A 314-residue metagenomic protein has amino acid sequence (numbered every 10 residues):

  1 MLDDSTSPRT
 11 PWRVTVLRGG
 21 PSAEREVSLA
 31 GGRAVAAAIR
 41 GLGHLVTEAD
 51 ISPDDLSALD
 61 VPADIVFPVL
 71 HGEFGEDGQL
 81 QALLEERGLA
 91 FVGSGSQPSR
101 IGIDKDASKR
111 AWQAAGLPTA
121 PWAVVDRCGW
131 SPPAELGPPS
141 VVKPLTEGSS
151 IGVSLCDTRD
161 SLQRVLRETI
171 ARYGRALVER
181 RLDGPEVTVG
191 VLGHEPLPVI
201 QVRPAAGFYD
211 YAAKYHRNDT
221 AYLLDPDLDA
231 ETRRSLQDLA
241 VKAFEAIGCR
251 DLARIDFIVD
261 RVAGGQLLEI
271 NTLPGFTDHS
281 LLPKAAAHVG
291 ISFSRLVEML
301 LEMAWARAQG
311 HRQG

Functional and structural regions predicted by a protein language model:
M1-A114, D126-P132, M299, M303-G314: ATP-binding N-terminal substructure of ATP-dependent carboxylate-amine bond-forming enzymes
L2, W12, A114, D229-G314: ATP-dependent carboxylate activation and anion-phosphoryl transfer catalytic cores that bind Mg-ATP to form
S28, A120-W122, S140-V165, E186: Glycine-rich phosphate-binding loop of ATP-grasp-fold ATP-dependent ligases
V46, A90-F91, T119, S140 (+1 more regions): Hydrophobic beta-strand scaffold residues
T47-P53, A176-R180, R250-V262: A short glycine-rich, hydrophobically flanked beta-strand micro-motif that places a catalytic Asp/Glu for divalent metal
W112-Q113, L136-I151, G174-V187: ATP-grasp fold ATP-binding core
D157-D238, R261-Q266: Phosphate-binding site of ATP-dependent enzymes
